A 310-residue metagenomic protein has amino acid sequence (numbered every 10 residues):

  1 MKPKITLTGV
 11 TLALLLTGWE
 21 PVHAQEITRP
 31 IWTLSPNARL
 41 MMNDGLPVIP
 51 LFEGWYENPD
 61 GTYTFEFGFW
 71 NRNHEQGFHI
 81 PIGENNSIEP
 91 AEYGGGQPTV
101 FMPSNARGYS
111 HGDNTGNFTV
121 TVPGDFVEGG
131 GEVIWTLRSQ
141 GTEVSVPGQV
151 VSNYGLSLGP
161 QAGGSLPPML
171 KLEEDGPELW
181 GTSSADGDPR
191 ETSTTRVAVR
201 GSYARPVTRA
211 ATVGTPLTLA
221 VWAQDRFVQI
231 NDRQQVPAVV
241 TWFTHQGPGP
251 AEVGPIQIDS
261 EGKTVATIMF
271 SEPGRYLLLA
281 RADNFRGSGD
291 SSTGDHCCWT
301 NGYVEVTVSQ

Functional and structural regions predicted by a protein language model:
M1-G9: Bacterial N-terminal signal peptides that target proteins for export
G9-T17: Bacterial N-terminal signal peptides
W19-A24: Sec/Tat signal peptide C-region and signal peptidase I cleavage site
E26-P30, P36, G45-F52, Y56-N58 (+4 more regions): Extracellular/lumenal mature domains of secreted and surface-exposed proteins
Y63-F69: Short, well-ordered beta-strand segments enriched in hydrophobic/aromatic residues
G116-V120, T264-A266: Short strand-edge motifs at loop-to-beta-strand transitions and within beta-strands of extracellular beta-rich domains
E128-G141, L277-A280: Short, aromatic- and glycine-rich surface loops/edge beta-strands on solvent-exposed regions
S139-V146, N284-D290: Short acidic/polar inter-strand loop motif in beta-rich domains
